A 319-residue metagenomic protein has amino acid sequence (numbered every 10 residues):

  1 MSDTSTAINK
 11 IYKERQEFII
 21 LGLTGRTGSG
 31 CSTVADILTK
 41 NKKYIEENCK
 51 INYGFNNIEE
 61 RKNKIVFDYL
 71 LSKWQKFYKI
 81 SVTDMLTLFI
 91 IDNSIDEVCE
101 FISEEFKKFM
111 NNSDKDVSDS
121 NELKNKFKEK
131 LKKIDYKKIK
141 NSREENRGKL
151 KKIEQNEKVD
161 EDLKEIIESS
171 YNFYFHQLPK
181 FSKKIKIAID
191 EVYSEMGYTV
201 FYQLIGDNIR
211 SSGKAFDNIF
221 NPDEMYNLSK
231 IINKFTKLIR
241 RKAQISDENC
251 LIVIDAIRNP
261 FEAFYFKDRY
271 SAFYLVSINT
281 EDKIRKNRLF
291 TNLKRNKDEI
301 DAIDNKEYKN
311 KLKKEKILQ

Functional and structural regions predicted by a protein language model:
M1-V253, N259-Y274, I278-N287, T291-Q319: Glycine-rich phosphate-binding loop of ATP-dependent small-molecule kinases
